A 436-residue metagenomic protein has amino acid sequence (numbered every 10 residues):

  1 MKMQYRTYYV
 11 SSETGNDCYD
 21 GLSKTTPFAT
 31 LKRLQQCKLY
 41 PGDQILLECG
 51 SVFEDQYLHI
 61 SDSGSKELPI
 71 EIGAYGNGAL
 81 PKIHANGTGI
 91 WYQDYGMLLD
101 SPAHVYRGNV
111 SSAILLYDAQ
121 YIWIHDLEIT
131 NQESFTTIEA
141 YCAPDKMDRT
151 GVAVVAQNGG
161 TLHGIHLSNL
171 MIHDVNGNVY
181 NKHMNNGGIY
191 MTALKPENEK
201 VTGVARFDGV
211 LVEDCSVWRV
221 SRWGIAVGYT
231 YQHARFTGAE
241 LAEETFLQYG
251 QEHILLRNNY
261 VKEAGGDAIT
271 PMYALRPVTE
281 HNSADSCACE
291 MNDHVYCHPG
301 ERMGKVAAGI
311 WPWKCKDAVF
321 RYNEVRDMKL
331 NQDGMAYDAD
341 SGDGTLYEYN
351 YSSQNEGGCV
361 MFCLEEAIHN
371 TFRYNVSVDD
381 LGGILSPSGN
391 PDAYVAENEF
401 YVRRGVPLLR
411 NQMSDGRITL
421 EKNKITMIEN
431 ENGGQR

Functional and structural regions predicted by a protein language model:
Q4-R6, Y40-Q44, L68: Loop/turn elements at helix/coil->beta-strand transitions in domains of secreted/extracellular proteins
R6-Y8, T26, P81: Structural signal for short hydrophobic segments within the conserved structured cores of catalytic domains across
S12-E48, F53-E54: Acidic Gly/Asp/Thr-rich repetitive segments characteristic of extracellular carbohydrate-active and adhesion proteins
K32-K38, F53-G64, K82-A85, Y273: Short, T/G/N/S-enriched strand-turn elements that build extracellular solenoid repeat scaffolds
L46, S65-D145, M171-K182: Right-handed parallel beta-helix/beta-spiral solenoid domain characteristic of secreted/periplasmic
Y57-I60, W91-L115, I138-N158, Y180-G203 (+7 more regions): Extracellular beta-strand/beta-solenoid scaffold signature
P69, G76-G78, Q120-N131, G160-N176 (+10 more regions): Right-handed parallel beta-helix
Q435-R436: C-terminal accessory segments
